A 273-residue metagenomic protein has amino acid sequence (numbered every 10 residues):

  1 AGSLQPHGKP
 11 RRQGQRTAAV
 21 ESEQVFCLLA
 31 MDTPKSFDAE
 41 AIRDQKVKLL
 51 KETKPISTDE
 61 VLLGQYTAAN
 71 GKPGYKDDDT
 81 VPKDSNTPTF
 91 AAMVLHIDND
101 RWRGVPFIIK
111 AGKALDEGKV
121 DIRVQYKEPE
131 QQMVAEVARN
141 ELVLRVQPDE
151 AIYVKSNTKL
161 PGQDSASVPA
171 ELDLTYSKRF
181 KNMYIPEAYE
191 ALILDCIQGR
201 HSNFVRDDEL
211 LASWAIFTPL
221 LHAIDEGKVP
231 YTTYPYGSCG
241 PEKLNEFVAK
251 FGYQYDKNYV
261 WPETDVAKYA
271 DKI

Functional and structural regions predicted by a protein language model:
A1-I273: Secretory/organelle targeting and membrane-embedding segments
